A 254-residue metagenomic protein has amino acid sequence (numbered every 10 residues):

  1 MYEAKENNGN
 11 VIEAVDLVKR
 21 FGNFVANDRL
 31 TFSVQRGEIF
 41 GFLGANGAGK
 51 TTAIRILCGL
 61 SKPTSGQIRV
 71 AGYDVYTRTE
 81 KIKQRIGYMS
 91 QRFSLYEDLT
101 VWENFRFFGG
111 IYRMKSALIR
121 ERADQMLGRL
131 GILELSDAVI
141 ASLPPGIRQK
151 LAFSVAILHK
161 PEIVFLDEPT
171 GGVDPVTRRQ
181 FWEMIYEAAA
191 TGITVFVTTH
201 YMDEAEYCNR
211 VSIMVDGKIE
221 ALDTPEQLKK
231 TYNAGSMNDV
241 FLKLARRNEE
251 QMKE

Functional and structural regions predicted by a protein language model:
R106, G110, A117-L135: Conserved ABC ATPase "signature" region
F153: Hydrophobic anchor residue at the start of the ABC signature
V164-D167: Catalytic Walker B motif of ABC-type/P-loop ATPase nucleotide-binding domains
L222-D223: ABC ATPase "signature
